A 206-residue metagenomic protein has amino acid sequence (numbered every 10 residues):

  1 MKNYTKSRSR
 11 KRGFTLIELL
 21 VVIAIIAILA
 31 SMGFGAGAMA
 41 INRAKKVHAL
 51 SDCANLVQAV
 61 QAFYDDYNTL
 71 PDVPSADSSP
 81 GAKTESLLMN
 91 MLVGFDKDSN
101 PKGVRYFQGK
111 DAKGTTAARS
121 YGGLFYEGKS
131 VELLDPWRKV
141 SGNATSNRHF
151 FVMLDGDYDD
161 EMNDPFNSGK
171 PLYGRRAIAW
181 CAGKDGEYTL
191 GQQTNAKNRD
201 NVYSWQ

Functional and structural regions predicted by a protein language model:
M1-S9: N-terminal secretory signal peptides that target proteins for export/translocation
S7, G33-A36, L134, R175: Generic detector of short, well-ordered, non-transmembrane alpha-helical segments enriched in hydrophobic residues
R10-A40, K45, A49: N-terminal single-pass transmembrane signal-anchor helix
K46, L50-Q206: N-terminal pilin/flagellin-like segments and related low-complexity appendage regions
